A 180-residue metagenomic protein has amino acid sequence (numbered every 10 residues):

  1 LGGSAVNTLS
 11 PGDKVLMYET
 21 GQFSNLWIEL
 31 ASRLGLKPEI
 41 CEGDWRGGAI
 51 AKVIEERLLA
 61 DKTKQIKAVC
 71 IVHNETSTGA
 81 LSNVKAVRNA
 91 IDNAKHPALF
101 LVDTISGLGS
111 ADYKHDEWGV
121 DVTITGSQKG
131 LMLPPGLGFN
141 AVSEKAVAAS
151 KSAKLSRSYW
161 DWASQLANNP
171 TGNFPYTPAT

Functional and structural regions predicted by a protein language model:
L1, C41-G43: Short loop-beta-helix segment that forms the pyridoxal 5′-phosphate
L1-L16, T20-I28: Conserved beta-loop-alpha segment that forms the PLP phosphate-binding cup at the N-terminus of a helix
S24-L26, G47-A51, Q65, E75-L81 (+4 more regions): Short, well-ordered, mixed-charge alpha-helical segments that flank or form enzyme active sites
L26-K37: Active-site-proximal loop->helix
A49-L108: Active-site phosphate-binding strand-loop segment of PLP-dependent enzymes
D116-Q128: Conserved active-site segment immediately N-terminal to the catalytic lysine that forms the internal aldimine
Q128-T180: Active-site C-terminal subdomain of aminotransferase-like
